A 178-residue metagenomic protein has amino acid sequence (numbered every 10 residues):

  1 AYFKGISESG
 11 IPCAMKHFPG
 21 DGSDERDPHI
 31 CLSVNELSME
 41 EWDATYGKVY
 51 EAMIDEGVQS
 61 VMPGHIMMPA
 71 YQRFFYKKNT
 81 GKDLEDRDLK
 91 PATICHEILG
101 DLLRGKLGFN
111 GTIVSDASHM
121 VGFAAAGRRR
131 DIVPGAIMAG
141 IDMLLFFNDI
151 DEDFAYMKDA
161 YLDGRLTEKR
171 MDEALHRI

Functional and structural regions predicted by a protein language model:
A1-D159, D163-K169: Second-shell residues forming the walls of enzyme active-site clefts
